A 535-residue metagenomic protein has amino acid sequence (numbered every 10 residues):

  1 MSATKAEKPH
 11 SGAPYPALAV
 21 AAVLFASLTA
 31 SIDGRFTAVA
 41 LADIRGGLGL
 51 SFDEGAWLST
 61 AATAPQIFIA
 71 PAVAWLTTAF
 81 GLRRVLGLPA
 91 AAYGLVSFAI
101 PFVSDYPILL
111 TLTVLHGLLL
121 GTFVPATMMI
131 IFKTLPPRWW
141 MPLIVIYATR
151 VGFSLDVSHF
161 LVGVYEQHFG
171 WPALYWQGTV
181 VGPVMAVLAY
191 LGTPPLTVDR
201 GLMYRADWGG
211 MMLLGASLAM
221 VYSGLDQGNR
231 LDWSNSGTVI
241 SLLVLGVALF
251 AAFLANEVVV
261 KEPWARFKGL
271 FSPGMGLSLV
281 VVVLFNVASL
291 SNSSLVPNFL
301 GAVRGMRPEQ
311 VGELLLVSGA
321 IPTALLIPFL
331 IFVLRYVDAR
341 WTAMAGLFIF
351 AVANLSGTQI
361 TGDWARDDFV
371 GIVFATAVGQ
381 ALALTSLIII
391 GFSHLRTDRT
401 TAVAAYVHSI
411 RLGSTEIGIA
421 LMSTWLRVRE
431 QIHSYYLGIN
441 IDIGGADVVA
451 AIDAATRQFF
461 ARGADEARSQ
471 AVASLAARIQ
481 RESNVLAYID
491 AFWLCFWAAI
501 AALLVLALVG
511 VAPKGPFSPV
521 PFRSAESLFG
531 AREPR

Functional and structural regions predicted by a protein language model:
Y15-I32, T37-L41, F52-A61, G237-T238 (+1 more regions): 12-transmembrane solute porter fold
A26, L86-A92, V96, L112 (+8 more regions): Residue-level signature of the transmembrane alpha-helical cores of Major Facilitator Superfamily-type secondary
R35, T63-P71, G121, L155-D156 (+2 more regions): Residue-level signature of mid-helix packing/kink "hotspots" within the transmembrane helices of 12-pass Major
I44-R45, L76-T77, L109, L161-F169 (+5 more regions): Interfacial helix-cap and linker-helix signal at transmembrane-aqueous boundaries of multi-pass secondary transporters
I67, G94-L95, G182-A186, F250 (+2 more regions): Small-residue-rich packing faces within the transmembrane alpha-helices of Major Facilitator Superfamily
A70-M211: Helix-loop-helix hairpins in multi-pass membrane proteins, especially solute transporters
G163, Q167-A288, F492, A512: Hydrophobic transmembrane-helix bundles of small-molecule transporters
L412-V511, P516-R535: Hydrophobic transmembrane architecture of multi-pass small-molecule transporters
